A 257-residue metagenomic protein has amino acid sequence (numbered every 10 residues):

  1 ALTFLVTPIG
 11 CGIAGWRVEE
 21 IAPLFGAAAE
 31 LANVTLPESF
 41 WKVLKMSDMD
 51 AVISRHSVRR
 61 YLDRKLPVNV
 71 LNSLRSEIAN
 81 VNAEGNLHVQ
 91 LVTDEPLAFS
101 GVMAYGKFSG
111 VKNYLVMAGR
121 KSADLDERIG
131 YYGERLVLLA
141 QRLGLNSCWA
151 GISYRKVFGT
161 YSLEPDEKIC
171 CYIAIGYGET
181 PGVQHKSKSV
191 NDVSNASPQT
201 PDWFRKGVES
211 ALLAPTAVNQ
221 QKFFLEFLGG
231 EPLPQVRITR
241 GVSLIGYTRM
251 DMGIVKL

Functional and structural regions predicted by a protein language model:
A1-K45: Macrodomain-like recognition of ADP-ribose-binding/processing modules
M46-L257: Acidic, surface-exposed loops and disordered segments
